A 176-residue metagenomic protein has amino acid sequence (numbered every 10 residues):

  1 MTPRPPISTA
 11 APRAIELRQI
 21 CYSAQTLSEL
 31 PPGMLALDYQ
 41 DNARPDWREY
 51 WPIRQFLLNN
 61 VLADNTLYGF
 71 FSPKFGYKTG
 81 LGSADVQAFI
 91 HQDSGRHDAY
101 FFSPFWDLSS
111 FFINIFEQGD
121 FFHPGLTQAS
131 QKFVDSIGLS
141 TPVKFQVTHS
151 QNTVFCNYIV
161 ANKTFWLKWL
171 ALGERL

Functional and structural regions predicted by a protein language model:
M1-L176: ER/Golgi luminal nucleotide-sugar-dependent glycosyltransferases, focusing on the catalytic module
